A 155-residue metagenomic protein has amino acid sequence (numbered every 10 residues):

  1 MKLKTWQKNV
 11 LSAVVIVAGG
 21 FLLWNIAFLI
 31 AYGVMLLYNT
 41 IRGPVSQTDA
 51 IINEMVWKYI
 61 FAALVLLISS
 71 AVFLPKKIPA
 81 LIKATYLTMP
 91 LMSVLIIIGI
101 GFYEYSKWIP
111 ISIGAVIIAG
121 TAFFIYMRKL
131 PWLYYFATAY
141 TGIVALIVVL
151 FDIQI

Functional and structural regions predicted by a protein language model:
M1-V17: N-terminal membrane topogenic signal
V14, A18, L81-G99, A137-A145: Transmembrane alpha-helical segments of multi-pass membrane proteins
V17-V65: Hydrophobic transmembrane helix segments
L29-R42, L95-E104, V148-I155: Juxtamembrane "helix-exit" motif on the non-cytosolic side of transmembrane helices
D49-I60, F73-P90, Y105-K107: A loop-to-helix transmembrane entry motif
F61-A80, I118-F123: Canonical alpha-helical transmembrane segments
T85-G120: Short alpha-helical packing/oligomerization segments
T121-I155: Terminal transmembrane helical module of multi-pass membrane proteins
